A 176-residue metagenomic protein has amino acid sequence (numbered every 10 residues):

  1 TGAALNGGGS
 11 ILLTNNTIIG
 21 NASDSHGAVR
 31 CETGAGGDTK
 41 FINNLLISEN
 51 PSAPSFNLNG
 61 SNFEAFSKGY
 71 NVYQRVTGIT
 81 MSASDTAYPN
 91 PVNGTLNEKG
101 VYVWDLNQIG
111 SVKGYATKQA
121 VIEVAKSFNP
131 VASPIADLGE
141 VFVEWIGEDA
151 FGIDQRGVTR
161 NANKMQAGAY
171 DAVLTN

Functional and structural regions predicted by a protein language model:
T1-A136, N161-K164, V173: Predominantly extracellular beta-rich ligand-binding scaffolds that present long acidic/polar faces for carbohydrate
W145-G147: Short, small/polar residue-rich loop motifs at catalytic or cofactor-binding pockets
D154: Short, acidic, Ser/Thr-enriched surface-loop or helix-capping motifs
A167-G168: Short, structured beta-strand segments at or near domain termini in extracellular proteins/domains
